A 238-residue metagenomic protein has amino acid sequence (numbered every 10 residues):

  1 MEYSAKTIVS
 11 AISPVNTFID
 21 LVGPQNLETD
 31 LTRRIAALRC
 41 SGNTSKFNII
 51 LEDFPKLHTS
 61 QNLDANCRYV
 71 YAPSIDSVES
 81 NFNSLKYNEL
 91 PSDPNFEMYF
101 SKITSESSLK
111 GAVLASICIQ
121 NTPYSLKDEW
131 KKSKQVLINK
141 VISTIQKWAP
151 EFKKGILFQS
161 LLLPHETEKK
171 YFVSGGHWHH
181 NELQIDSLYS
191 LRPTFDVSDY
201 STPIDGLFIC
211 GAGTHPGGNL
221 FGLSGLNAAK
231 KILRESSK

Functional and structural regions predicted by a protein language model:
M1-S108: Mid-domain catalytic core of redox enzymes that form a hydrophobic substrate pocket/lid adjacent to a catalytic redox
E2, V15-D20, E52, G111-K140 (+1 more regions): Conserved FAD/dinucleotide-binding core of flavoprotein oxidoreductases
V9, I49, I117, V141 (+4 more regions): Hydrophobic, well-ordered secondary-structure elements that form the walls of internal hydrophobic environments
F54-P55, E89-P91, K131-K169: Flavin-binding catalytic cores
D93-E97, E151-H215: A glycine-rich dinucleotide-binding beta-alpha-beta segment and adjacent secondary-structure elements that constitute
T104-A112, S198-T202: Short glycine/proline-enriched loop/turn "hinge" motifs that connect secondary-structure elements and lie
A212-L233: A conserved FAD-binding loop/helix module that cradles the flavin
R234-K238: Active-site-proximal substrate-binding core of FAD-dependent oxidoreductases
